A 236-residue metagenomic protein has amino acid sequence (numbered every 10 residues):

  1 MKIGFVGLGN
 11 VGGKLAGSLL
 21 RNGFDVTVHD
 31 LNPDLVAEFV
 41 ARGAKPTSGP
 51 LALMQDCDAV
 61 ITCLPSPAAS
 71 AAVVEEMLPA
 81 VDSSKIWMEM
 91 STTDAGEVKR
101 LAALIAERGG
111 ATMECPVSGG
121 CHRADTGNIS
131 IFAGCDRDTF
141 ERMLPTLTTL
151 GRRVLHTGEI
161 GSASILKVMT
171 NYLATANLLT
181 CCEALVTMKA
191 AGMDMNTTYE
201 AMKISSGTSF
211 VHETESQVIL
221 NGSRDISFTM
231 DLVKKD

Functional and structural regions predicted by a protein language model:
M1-T62, V81, K85: NAD(P)+-binding Rossmann beta1-loop-alpha1 motif at the extreme N-terminus of oxidoreductases
I3, L8, T92-T175: Rossmann-fold dinucleotide-binding core
L15-A16, L101, T146, T187: Hydrophobic residues within alpha-helices that form the first helical element adjacent to the glycine-rich loop
L31-N32, S66, D136: Residues in the short beta-alpha loop(s) of Rossmann-like NAD(P)-binding domains
P50-T112: Rossmann-fold NAD(P) dinucleotide-binding segment
I160, S164, F210-D236: Interdomain hinge/lid region at the active-site interface of Rossmann-like NAD(P)-dependent oxidoreductases
M193-S206: Small-residue-rich helix-loop
